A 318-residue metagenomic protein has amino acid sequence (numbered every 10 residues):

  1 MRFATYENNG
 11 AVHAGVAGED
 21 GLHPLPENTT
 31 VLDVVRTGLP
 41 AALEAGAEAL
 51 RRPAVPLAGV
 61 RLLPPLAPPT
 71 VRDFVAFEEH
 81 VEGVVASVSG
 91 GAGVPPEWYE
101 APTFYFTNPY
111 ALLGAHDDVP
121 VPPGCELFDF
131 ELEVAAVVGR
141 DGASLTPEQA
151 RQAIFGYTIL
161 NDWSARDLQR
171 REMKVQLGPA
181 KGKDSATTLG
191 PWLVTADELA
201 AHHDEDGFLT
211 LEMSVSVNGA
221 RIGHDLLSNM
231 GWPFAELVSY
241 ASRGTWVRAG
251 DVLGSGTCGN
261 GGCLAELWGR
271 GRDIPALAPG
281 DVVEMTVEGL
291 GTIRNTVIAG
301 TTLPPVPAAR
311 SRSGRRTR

Functional and structural regions predicted by a protein language model:
M1, T5-P26, E172, K181-T187 (+3 more regions): Charged, cofactor-coupling segments
M1-T103, P109, V282, T286 (+2 more regions): N-terminal non-catalytic cap/leader segment that marks the start of a structured domain
V55-P56, H116-V119, E266-W268: Short gly/ser/thr-rich secondary-structure transition/capping motifs
V60, L132, L209-L211, D281 (+1 more regions): Residues at beta-strand starts and edge strands
P68-V238, G244, I274, T302-R318: Glycine-enriched loop-and-adjacent helix/strand subsegments that border the catalytic/binding cleft of enzyme cores
R72, R248, A278-P279: Residue-level recognition of short, solvent-exposed, well-ordered loop/turn junctions that link secondary-structure
D73, G254-G261: Glycine-rich beta-strand-to-loop/alpha-helix junction loops that act as flexible
G244-S255: Beta-rich strand-turn-strand
